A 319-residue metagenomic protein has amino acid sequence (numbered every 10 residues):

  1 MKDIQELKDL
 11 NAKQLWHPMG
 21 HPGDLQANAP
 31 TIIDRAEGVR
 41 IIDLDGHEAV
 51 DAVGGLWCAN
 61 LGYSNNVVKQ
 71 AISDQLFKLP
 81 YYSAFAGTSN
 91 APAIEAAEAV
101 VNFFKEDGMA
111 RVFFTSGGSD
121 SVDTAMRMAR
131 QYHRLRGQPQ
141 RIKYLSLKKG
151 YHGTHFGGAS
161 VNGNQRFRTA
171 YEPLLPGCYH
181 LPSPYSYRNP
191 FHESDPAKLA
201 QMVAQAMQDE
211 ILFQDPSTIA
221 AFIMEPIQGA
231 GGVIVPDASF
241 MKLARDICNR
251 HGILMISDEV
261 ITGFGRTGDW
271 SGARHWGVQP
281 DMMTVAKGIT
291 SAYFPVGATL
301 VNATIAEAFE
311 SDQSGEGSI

Functional and structural regions predicted by a protein language model:
M1-I319: Conserved N-terminal phosphate-binding loop of PLP-dependent enzymes in the Aspartate aminotransferase
